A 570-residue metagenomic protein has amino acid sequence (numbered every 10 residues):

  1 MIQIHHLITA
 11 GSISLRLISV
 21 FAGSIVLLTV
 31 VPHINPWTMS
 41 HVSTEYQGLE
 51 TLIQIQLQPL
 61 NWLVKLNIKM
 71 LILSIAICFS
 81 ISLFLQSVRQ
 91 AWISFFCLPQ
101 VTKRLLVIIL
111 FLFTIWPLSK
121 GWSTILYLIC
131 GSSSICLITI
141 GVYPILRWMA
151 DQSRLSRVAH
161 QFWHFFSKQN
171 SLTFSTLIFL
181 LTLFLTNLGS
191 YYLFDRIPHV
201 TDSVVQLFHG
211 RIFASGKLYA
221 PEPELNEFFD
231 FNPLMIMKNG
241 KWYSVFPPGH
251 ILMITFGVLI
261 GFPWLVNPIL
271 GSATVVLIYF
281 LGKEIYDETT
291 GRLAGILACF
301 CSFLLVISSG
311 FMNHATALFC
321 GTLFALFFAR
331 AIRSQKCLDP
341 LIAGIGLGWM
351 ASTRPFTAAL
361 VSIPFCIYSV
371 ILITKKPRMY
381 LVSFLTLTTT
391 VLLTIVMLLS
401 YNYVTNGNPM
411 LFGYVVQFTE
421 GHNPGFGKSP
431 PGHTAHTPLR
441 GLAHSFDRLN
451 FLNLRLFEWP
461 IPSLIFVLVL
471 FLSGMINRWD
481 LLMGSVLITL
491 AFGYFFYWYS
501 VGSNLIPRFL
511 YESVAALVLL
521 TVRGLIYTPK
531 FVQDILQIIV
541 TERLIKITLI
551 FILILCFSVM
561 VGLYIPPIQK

Functional and structural regions predicted by a protein language model:
Q3, I75-Q90, A273-V275, Y368-V370 (+1 more regions): Hydrophobic, aromatic-rich transmembrane alpha-helices and their immediate juxtamembrane boundary segments
Q100, R104-F111, T176-T186, A298 (+7 more regions): Transmembrane alpha-helix segments characteristic of polytopic inner-membrane glycan-assembly/cell-envelope
F174-F179, S362, C366, T388-L392 (+2 more regions): Signature aromatic-anchored transmembrane alpha helix within multi-pass, membrane-resident enzymes that catalyze glycan
L252, W264-Y286, T322-F327: Transmembrane-helix motifs of polytopic, lipid-linked glycan transferases
K283-Y286, F324-P340, L525: Membrane-interface transmembrane helices that cradle and orient dolichyl/undecaprenyl
A294-S302, F319, L326, A343 (+2 more regions): Short helix- or helix-capping micro-motifs that position conserved polar/aromatic residues at function-defining sites
V306-A317: Short acidic/glycine- and proline-prone juxtamembrane loop motifs at membrane-interface regions of multi-pass membrane
R330-L338, L360-I395, L399: Perimembrane helix-loop-helix junctions
